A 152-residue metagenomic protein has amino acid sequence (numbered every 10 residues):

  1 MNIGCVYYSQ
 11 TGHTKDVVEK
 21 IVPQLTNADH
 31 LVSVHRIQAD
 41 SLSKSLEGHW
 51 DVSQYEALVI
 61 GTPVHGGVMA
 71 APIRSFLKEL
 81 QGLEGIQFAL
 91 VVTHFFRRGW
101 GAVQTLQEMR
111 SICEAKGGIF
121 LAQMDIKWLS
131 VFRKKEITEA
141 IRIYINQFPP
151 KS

Functional and structural regions predicted by a protein language model:
I3-G4, S9, H13-D16, K20-I37 (+1 more regions): FMN-binding flavodoxin-like domain, especially the glycine-rich phosphate-binding loop
